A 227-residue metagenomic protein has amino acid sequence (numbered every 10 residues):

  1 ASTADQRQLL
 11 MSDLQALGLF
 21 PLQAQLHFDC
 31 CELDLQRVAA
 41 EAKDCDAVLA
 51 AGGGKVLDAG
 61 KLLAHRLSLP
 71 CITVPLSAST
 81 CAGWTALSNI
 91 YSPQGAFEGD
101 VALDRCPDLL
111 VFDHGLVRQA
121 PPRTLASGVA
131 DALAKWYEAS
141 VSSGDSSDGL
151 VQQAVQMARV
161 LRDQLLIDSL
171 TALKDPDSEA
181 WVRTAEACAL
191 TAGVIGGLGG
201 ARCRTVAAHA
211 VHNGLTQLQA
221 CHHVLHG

Functional and structural regions predicted by a protein language model:
A1-A47: ATP/NTP phosphate-donor binding region
A4-R7, K55-K61, C81-W84, R204: Short glycine/serine/threonine-rich phosphate/pyrophosphate-binding segments that cradle anionic phosphate groups
L9, D13-L17, L62-R66, G214: Alpha-helical structural signal in soluble globular domains
A42-L63, L67-A78: A short, small-residue-rich loop immediately preceding and capping a beta-strand
G54, L133, H209: Short, conserved catalytic/metal-binding motifs centered on acidic residues
H65-M157: A glycine/threonine-rich phosphate-anchoring loop and its flanking beta-alpha core in nucleotide/phosphate-binding
S147-G227: Active-site segments that bind and position negatively charged phosphate/pyrophosphate groups
